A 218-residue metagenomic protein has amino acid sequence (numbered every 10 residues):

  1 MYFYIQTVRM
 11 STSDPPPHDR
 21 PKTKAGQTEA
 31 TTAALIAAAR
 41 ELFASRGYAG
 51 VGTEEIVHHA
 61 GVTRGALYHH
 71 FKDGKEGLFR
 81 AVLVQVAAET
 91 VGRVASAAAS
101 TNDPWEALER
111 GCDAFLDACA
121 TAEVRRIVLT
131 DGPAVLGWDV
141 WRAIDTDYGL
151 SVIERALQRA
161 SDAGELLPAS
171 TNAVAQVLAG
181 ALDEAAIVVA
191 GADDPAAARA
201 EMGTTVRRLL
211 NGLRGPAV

Functional and structural regions predicted by a protein language model:
M1-D19, A114-A118, D147-A163, A181 (+1 more regions): C-terminal peripheral helix-coil segments that are non-catalytic and often amphipathic
M1-R46, V51-H59, D73-G77: Basic, helix-initiating cap at the start of DNA-binding domains
E29-A37, A49-G50, G61, H69-A95 (+2 more regions): An amphipathic alpha-helix adjacent to DNA-recognition modules
G65: Key DNA-contact positions within bacterial/archaeal DNA-binding proteins
A88-G92, L129, L136-A163, N172-Q176 (+2 more regions): Amphipathic alpha-helical packing segments from all-alpha helical-bundle domains
A95-E123, V174-L178: Hydrophobic alpha-helical connector segments
C119-D139, E154, I187, G191: Amphipathic alpha-helical segments used for helix-helix packing
